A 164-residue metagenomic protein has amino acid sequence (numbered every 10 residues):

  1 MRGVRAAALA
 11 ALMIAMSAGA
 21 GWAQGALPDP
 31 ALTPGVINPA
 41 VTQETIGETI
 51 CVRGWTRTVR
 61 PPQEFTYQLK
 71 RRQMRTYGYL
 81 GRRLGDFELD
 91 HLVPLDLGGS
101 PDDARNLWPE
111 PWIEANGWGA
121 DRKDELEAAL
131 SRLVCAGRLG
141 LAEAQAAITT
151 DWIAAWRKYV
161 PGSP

Functional and structural regions predicted by a protein language model:
R2-F87, D96-P164: Nuclease and nuclease-like effector domains acting on nucleic acids or nucleotide cofactors
